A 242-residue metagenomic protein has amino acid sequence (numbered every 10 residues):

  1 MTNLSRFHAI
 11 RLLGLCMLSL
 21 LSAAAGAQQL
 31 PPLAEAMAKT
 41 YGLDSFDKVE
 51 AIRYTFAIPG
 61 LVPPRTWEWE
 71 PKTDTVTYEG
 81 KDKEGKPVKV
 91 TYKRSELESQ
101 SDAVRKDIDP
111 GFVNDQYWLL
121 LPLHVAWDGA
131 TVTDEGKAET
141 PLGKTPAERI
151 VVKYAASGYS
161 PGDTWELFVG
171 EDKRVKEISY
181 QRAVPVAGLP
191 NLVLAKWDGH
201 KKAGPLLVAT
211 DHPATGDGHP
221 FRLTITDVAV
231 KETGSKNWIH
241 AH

Functional and structural regions predicted by a protein language model:
T2-G14: Bacterial N-terminal signal peptides that target proteins for export
S5, A25-G26: Intrinsic low-complexity/disordered segments
R11-A23: Bacterial N-terminal signal peptides
Q28-E35, V88-D163, P185-L189, A241-H242: Flexible, processing/modification-adjacent segments and terminal tails in exported/periplasmic/extracellular proteins
P31-V104, D128-A138: N-terminal mature ectodomain segment of secretory-pathway/periplasmic proteins
D44-V49, G143, A203-L206: Edge/loop elements at the starts and ends of beta-strands within beta-rich repeat scaffolds
F46, W69-P71, W118, W165 (+1 more regions): Tryptophan-centric aromatic hotspots in well-structured domains and transmembrane helices
T145-A241: Gly/Pro-enriched, hydrophobic low-complexity segments that function as extracytoplasmic propeptides/linkers
